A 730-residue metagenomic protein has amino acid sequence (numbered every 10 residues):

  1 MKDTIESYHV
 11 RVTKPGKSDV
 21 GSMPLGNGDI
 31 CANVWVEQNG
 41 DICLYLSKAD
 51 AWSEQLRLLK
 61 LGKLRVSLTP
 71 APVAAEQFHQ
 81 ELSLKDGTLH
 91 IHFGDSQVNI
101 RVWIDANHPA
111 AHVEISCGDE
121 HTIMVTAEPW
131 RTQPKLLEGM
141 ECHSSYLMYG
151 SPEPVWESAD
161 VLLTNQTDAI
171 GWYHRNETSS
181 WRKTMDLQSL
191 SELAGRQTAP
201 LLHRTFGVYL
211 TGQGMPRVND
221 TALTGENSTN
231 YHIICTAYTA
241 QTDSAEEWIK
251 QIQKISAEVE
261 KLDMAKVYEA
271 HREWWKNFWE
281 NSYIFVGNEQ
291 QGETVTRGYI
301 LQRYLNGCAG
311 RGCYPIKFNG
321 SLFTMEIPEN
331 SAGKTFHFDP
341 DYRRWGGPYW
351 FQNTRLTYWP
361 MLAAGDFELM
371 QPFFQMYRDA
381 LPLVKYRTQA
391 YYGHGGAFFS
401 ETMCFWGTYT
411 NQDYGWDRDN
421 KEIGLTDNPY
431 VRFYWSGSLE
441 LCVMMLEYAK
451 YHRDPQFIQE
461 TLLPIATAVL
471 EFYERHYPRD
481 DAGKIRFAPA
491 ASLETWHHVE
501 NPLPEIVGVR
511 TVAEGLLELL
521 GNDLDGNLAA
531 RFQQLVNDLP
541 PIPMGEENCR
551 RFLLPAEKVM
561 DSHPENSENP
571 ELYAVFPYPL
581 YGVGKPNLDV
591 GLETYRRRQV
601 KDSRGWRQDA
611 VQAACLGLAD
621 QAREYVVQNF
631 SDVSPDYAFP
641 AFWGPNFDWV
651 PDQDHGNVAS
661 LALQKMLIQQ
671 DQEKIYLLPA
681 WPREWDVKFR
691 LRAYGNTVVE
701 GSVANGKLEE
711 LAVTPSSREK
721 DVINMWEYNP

Functional and structural regions predicted by a protein language model:
M1-R418, L524-R598, Y694-V699, V703-E709 (+1 more regions): Aromatic-residue-lined binding/catalytic grooves and analogous aromatic/hydrophobic interfacial grooves in multimeric
K17, R344-G346, N428-V431, S562 (+1 more regions): A short glycine/serine-rich beta->alpha loop
W35, R303-Y314, I327, L362-D366 (+9 more regions): Hydrophobic/aromatic-lined pockets within catalytic cores
Q241, G320-W350, F399-E460, E471-Q534 (+1 more regions): The feature captures the catalytic groove of carbohydrate-active enzymes
N288-V295, Y299, G347-W350, A363 (+9 more regions): Solvent-exposed, acidic/flexible segments
T296-A309, S438-E447, L463-P464, A468-Y473: Extended, hydrophobic/aromatic-rich amphipathic alpha-helical segments that build helical scaffolds
Y349-L362, Y434-L446, P504-E514, S567-P579 (+2 more regions): Well-ordered alpha-helical segments within folded domains of soluble proteins
L446-H452, F457, L462, T467-R479 (+4 more regions): Non-catalytic carbohydrate-binding regions of carbohydrate-active enzymes
